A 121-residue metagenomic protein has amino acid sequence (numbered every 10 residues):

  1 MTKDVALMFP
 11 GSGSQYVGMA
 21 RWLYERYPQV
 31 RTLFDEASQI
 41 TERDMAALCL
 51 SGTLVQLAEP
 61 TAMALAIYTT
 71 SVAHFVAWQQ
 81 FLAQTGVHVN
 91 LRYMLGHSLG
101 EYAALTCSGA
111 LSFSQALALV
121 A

Functional and structural regions predicted by a protein language model:
T2-A121: FabD-like malonyl-/acyl-CoA
